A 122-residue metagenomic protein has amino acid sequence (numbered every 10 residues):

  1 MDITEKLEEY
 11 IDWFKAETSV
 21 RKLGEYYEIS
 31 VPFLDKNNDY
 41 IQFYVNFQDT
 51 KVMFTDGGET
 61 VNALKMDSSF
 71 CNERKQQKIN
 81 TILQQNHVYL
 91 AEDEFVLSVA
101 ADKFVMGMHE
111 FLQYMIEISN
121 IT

Functional and structural regions predicted by a protein language model:
M1-T55: N-terminal ordered "arm"
D2-E9, R74-K78, E110: Exposed alpha-helical structural elements
E9-Y10, F14, I79-L83, M115-I118: Generic hydrophobic, helix-prone segments enriched in Leu/Val/Ile
T18-I29, Q85-E94, I121-T122: Short glycine-rich, low-complexity/disordered patches
S30-D35, T55-A63, S98-K103: Secondary-structure transition/turn motif
I41-K78, Q85, L90-V96: Intrinsically disordered, low-complexity regulatory segments enriched in Ser/Thr/Pro and charged residues
F95, V99-T122: Solvent-exposed, charged helical/coil patches that constitute nucleic-acid or partner-interaction surfaces
